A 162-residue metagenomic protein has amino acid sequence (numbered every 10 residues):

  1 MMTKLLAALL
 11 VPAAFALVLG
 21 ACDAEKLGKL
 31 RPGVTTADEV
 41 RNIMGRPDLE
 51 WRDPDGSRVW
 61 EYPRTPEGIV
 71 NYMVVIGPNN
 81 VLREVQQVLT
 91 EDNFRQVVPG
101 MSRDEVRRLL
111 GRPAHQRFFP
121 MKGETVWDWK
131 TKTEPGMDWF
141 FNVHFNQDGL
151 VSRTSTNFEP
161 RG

Functional and structural regions predicted by a protein language model:
M1-G20: Sec-dependent bacterial lipoprotein signal peptides
C22-G162: Residues within mature, well-folded domains
